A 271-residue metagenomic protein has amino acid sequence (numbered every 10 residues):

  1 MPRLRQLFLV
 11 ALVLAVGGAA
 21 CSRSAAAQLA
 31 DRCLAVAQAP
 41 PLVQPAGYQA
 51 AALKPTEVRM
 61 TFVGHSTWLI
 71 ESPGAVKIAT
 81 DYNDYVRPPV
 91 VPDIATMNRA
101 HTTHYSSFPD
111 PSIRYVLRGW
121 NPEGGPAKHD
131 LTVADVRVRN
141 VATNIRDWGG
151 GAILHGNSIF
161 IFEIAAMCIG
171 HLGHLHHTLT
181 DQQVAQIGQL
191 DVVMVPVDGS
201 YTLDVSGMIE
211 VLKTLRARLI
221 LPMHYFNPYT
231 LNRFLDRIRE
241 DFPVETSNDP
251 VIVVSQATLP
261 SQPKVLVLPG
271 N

Functional and structural regions predicted by a protein language model:
M1-A11: Bacterial N-terminal signal peptides that target proteins for export
L9-A19: Bacterial N-terminal signal peptides
L14, L215, I238-D241: Alpha-helix boundary/capping residues
A15-V16, T103, V184: Alpha-helical transmembrane segments and their juxtamembrane interfaces
C21-R146, M167-L172, D191-V195, P228 (+2 more regions): Metallo-beta-lactamase
N144-L215, F226-R233: Active-site-proximal loop/helix segments of hydrolase catalytic cores
